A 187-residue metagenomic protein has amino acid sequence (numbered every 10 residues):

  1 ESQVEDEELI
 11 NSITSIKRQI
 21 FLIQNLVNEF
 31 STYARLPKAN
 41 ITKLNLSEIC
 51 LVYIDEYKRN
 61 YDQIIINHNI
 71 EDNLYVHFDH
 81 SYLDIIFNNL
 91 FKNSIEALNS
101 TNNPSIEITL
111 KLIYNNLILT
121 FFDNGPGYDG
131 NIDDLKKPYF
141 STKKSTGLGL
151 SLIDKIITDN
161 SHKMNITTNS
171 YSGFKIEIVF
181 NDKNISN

Functional and structural regions predicted by a protein language model:
E7-L36, N40-N60: Conserved DHp (HisKA) dimerization/phosphotransfer helix of two-component histidine kinases, i.e., the long coiled-coil
I65-Y75: Conserved catalytic submotifs in the C-terminal HATPase_c
N93-L98: Short helix-loop "hinge" at the ATP-lid/N-box region of the Bergerat-fold HATPase_c
N103-N115: Short beta-strand/loop element within the Bergerat-fold HATPase_c
D123: Acidic ATP/Mg2+-coordinating residue in the GHKL
Y128-Y139: Short conserved segment of the HATPase_c
I153, I157-T158: Detector for a conserved hydrophobic position within an alpha-helical segment of the HATPase_c
S161-T168: Glycine-rich ATP-binding loops of the HATPase_c
